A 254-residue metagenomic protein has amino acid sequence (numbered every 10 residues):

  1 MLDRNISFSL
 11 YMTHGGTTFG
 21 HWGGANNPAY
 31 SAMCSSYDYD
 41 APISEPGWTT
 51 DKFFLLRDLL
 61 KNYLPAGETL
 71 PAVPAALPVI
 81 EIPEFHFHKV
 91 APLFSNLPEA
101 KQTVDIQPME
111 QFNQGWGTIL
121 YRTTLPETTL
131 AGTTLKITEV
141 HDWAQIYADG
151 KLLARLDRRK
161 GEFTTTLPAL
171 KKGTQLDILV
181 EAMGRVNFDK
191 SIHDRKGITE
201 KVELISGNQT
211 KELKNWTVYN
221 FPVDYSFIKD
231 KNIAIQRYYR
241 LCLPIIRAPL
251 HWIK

Functional and structural regions predicted by a protein language model:
L2-I6, T13-Y238, P244-A248: Carbohydrate-binding surfaces of carbohydrate-active enzymes
A248-K254: Short, intrinsically disordered, charge-balanced linker/junction segments flanking boundaries in proteins
